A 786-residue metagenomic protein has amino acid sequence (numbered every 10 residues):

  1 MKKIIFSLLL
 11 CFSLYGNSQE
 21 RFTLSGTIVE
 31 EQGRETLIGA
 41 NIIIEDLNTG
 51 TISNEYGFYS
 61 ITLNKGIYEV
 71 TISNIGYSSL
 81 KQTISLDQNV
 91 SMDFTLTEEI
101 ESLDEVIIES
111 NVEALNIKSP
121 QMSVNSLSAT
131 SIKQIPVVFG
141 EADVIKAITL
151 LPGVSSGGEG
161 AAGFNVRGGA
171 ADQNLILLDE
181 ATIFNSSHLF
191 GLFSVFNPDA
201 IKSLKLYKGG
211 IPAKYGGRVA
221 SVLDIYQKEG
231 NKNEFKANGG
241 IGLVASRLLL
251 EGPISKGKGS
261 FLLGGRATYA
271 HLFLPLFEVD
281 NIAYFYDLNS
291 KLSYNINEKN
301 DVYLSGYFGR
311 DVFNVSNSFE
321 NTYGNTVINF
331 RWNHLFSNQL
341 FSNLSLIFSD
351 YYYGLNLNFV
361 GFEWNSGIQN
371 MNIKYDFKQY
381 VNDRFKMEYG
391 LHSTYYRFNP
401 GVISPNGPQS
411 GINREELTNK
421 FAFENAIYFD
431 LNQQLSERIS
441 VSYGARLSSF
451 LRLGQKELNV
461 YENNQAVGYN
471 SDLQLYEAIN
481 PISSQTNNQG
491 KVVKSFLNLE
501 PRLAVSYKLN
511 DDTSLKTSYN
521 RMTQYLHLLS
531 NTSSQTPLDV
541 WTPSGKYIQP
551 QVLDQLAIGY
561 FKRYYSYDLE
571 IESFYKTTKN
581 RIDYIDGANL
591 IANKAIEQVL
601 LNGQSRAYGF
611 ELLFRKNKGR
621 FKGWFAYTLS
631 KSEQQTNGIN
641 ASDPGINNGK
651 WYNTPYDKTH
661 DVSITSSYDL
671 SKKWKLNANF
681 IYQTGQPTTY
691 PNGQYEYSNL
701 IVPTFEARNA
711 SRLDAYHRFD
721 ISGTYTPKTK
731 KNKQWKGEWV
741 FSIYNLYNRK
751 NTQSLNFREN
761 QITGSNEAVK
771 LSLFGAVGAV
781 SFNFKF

Functional and structural regions predicted by a protein language model:
T27-Q32, A40-E45, S73-Y77, D87-P136 (+4 more regions): Short, acidic, small-residue-rich periplasmic hinge/interaction motif at the N-terminus of Gram-negative outer-membrane
L47-F58, K494, N498: Short, acidic Ser/Thr/Gly-rich low-complexity loop/linker segments typical of extracellular and cell-surface proteins
I107-D172, L178-P212, K228: Periplasmic N-terminal accessory/gating domains of Gram-negative outer-membrane beta-barrel systems
T149, N321-Y323, V327, R331-W332 (+8 more regions): Outer-membrane beta-barrel signature, preferentially recognizing the C-terminal barrel domain of Gram-negative
S290-G309, T322-D472, E570, W624: Face-selective signature of the C-terminal outer-membrane beta-barrel domain
Y352, R397-Q409, L451, K456 (+6 more regions): Surface-exposed extracellular loop regions of Gram-negative outer-membrane beta-barrel proteins, predominantly
Y575-T577, I596-N692: Gram-negative outer-membrane beta-barrel transporters
K579, K673, Y682-N699, D714-D720 (+1 more regions): C-terminal beta-signal and adjacent terminal beta-strands/loops of Gram-negative outer-membrane beta-barrel proteins
